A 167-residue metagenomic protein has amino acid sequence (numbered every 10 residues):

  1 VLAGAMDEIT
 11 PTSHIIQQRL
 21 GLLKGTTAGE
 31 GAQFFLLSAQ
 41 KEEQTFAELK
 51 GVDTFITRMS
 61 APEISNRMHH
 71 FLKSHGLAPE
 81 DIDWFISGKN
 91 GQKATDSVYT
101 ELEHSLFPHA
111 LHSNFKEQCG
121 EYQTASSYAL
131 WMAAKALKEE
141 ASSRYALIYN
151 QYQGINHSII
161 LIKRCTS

Functional and structural regions predicted by a protein language model:
V1-G4, E30-E42, E121-S143: Active-site-proximal alpha-helical scaffold in enzymes
A5-I9, Q18: Glycine-rich anion/phosphate-binding loop at the beta-strand->alpha-helix junction
E8-I9, Q92, Q153: Residue-level marker for beta-strand->alpha-helix junctions and adjacent short loops that shape enzyme
P11, L23, E43-Q44, S97-W131: Conserved catalytic cysteine-centered active-site region of acyl-thioester-dependent Claisen-condensing enzymes
H14-W84, H109, Y145, Q151-G154 (+1 more regions): Condensing-enzyme catalytic core mediating Claisen C-C bond formation in acyl metabolism
V52-I56, D83-K93, K116-E121: A short beta-alpha structural unit
S74-L106: Conserved beta-ketoacyl condensing-enzyme motif
